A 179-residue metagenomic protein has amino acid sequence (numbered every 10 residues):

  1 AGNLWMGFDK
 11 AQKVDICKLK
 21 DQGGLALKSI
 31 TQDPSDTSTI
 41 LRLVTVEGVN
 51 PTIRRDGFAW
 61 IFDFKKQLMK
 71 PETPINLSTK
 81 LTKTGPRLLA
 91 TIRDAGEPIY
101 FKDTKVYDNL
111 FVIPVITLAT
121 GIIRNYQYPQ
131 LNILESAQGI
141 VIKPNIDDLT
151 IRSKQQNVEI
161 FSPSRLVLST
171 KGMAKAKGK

Functional and structural regions predicted by a protein language model:
A1-K179: Signal-peptide-cleaved, periplasmic/extracellular N-terminal interaction regions immediately downstream of the signal
